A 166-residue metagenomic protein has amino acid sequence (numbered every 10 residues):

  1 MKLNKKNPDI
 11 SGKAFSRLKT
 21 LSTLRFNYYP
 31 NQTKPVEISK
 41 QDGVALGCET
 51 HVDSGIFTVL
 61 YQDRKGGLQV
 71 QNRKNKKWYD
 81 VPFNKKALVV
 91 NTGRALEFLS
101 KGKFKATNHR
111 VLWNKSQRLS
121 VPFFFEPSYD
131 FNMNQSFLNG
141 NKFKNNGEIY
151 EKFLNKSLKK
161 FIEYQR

Functional and structural regions predicted by a protein language model:
M1-R166: C-terminal flanking tails of non-heme Fe-dependent oxygenases
